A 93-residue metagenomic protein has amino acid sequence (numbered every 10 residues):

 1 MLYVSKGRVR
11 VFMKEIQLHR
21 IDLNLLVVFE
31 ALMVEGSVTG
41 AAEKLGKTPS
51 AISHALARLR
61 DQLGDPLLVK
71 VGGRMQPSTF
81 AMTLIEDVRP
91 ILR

Functional and structural regions predicted by a protein language model:
M1-I21: Short, intrinsically disordered or compositionally biased N-terminal tails of bacterial proteins
E15-E35, S53, M82-I85, R89-L92: Short alpha-helical elements of helix-turn-helix
E30-G46: Short helix-boundary/capping micro-motifs
E43-K44, D61, M82: Alpha-helical residues within the helix-turn-helix
K47, G72, Q76-T79, T83: A structural signal for alpha-helical segments
T48-A51, A55-R58: Residues within the DNA-recognition helix of helix-turn-helix
R60-P77: A short LG(V/I)-centered, amphipathic sequence patch enriched for acidic residue(s) preceding the LG motif
